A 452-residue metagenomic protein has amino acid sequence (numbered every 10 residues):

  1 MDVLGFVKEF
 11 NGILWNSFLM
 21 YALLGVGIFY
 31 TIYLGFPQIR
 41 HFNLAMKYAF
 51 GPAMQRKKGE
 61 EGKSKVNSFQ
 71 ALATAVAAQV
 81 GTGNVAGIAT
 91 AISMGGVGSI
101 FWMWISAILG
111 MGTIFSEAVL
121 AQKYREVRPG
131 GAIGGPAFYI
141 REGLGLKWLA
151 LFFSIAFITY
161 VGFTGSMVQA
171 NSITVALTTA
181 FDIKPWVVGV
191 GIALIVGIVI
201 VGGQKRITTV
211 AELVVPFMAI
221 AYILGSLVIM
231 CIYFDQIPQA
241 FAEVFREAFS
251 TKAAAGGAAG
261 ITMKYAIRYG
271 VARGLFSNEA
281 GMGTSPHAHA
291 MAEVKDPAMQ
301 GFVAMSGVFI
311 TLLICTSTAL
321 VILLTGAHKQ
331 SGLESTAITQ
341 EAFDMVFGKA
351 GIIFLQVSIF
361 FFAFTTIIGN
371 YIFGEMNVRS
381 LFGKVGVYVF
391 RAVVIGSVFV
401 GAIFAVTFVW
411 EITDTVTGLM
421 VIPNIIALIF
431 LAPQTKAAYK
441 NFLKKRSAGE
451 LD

Functional and structural regions predicted by a protein language model:
M1-A77, T82, S93-G98, G110 (+3 more regions): N-terminal alpha-helical transmembrane segments of multi-pass membrane transport and channel/translocase proteins
D2-V3, L34-Q38, G83-I88, V97 (+6 more regions): Transmembrane helix-loop junctions in multi-pass membrane proteins
A22-V26, Y33-M46, N171-L177, K184-I192 (+3 more regions): Membrane-interface loop-to-helix entry segments
Y30-T31, S106-G130, P136-I200, V357-I367 (+1 more regions): Helix-loop-helix module between adjacent transmembrane segments
P37-V66, G87-I100, W104, G112-L144 (+4 more regions): Flexible loop linkers connecting adjacent transmembrane helices in multi-pass alpha-helical membrane transporters
K57-I92, L120-K123, R128-A137, R141 (+2 more regions): Alpha-helical membrane segments and immediately flanking helix-loop junctions that form or couple to the substrate/ion
L109-E117, V190-Q204, V215-D235, R268 (+3 more regions): Selective recognition of specific alpha-helical transmembrane segments in multi-pass small-molecule
F115-K123, P129, L227-E243, T251 (+3 more regions): Extracellular/periplasmic helix-exit of transmembrane alpha-helices
